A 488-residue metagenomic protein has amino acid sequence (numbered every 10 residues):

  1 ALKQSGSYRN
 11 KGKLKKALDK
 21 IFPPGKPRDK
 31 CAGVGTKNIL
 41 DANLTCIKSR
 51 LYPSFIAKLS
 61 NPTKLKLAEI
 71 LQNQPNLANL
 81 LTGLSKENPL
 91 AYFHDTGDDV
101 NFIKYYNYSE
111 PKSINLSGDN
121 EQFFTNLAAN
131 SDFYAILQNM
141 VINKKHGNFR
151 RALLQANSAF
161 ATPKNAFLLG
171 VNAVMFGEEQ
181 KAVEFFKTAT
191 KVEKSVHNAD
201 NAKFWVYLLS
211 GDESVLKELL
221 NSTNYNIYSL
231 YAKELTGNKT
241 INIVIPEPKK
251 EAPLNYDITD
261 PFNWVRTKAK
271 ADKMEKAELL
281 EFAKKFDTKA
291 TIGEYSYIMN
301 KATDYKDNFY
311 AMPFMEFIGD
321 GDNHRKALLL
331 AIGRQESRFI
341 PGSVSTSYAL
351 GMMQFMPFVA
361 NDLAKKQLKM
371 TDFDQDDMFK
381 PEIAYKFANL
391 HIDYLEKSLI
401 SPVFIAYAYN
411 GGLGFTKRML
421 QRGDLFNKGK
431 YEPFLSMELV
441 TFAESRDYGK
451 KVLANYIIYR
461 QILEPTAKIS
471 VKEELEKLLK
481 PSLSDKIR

Functional and structural regions predicted by a protein language model:
A1, G6-K16, K20-E69, N73-K104 (+11 more regions): Generic helix N-cap/helix-start motif at coil->alpha-helix transitions
M140-V141, A173, K203, S210: Residue at a conserved register position within TPR or TPR-like alpha-solenoid repeats
K144, G177, G211-S214, M274: Residue-level detector of the short coil/turn that links helix A to helix B within each tetratricopeptide repeat
S214, Y228, I405-P465: Catalytic and substrate-binding regions of cell-wall glycan-acting enzymes that process beta-1,4-linked
A283-F339: Export/targeting segments at the very N-terminus of extracytoplasmic proteins
D320-S343, A388, I405-G411, V452: Short, functionally critical alpha-helical segments immediately adjacent to catalytic or ligand/cofactor-binding
L328-L329, T346-T371, P381-I392, G414-R418 (+2 more regions): Substrate-binding/active-site groove segments that recognize and process beta-1,4-linked N-acetyl-hexosamine
